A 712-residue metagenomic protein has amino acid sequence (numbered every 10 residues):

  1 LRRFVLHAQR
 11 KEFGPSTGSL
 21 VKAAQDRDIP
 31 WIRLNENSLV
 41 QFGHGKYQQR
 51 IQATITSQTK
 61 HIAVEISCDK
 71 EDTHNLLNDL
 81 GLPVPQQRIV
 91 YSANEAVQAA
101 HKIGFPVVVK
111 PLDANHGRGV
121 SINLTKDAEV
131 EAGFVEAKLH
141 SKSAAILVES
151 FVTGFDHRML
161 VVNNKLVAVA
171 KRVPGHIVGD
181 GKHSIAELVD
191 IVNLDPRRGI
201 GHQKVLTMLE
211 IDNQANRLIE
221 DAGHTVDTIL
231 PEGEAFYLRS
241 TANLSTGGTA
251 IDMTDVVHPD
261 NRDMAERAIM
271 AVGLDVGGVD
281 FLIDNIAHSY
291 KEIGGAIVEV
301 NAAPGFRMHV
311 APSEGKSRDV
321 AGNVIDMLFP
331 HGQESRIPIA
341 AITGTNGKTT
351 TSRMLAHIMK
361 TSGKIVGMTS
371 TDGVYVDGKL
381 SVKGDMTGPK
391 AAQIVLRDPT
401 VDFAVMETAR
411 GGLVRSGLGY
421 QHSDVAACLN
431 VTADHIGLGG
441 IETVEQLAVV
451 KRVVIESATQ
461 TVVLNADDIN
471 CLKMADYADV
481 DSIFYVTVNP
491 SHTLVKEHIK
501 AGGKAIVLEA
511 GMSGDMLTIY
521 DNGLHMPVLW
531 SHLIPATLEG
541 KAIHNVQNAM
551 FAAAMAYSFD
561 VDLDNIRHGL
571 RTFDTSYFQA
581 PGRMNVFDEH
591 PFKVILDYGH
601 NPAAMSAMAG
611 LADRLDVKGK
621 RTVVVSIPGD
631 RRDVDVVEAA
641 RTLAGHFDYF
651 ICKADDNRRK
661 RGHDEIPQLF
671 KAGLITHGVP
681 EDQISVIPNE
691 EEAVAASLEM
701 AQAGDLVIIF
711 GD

Functional and structural regions predicted by a protein language model:
L1-D26, K165-D180, S184-E187, Q214 (+1 more regions): ATP-dependent carboxylate activation and anion-phosphoryl transfer catalytic cores that bind Mg-ATP to form
L1-I66, D72-N75: ATP-binding N-terminal substructure of ATP-dependent carboxylate-amine bond-forming enzymes
Q48-I211, P259: Active-site nucleotide/adenylate-binding loops and adjacent lid/helix of ATP-dependent enzymes
H331-G373: Walker A (P-loop) phosphate-binding motif
L380-H498, L533-L538, P602: Flexible active-site lid/hinge loop adjacent to a nucleotide/diphosphate and Mg2+-phosphate binding pocket
T461-A466, T622-V625, D648-D656: Short internal beta-strands
P527-Y649: Nucleotide phosphate-binding/pyrophosphate-handling subdomain across enzymes that bind or process nucleotide phosphates
A640-A703: C-terminal helical cap/extension that packs against the catalytic core of soluble nucleotide-cofactor enzymes
